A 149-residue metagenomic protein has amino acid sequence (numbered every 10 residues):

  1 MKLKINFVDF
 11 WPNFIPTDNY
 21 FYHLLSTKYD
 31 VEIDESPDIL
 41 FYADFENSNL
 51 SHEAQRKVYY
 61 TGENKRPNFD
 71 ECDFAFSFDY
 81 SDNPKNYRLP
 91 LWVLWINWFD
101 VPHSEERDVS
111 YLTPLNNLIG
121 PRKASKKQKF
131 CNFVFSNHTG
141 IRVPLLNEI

Functional and structural regions predicted by a protein language model:
M1-I149: Nucleotide-sugar donor-binding catalytic core of glycosyltransferases
